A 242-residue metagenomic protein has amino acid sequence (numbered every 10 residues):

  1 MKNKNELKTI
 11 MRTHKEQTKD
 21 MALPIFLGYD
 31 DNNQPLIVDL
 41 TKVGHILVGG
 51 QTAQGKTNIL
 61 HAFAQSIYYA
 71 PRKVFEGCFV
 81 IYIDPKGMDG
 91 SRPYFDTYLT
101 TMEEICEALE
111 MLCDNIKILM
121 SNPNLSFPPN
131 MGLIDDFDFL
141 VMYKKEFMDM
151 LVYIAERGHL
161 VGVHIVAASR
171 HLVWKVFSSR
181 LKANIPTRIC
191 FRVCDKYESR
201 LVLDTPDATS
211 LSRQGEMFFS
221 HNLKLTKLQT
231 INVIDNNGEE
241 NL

Functional and structural regions predicted by a protein language model:
K2-Y197, L201-S212, F218-L242: P-loop NTPase catalytic phosphate-binding loop
